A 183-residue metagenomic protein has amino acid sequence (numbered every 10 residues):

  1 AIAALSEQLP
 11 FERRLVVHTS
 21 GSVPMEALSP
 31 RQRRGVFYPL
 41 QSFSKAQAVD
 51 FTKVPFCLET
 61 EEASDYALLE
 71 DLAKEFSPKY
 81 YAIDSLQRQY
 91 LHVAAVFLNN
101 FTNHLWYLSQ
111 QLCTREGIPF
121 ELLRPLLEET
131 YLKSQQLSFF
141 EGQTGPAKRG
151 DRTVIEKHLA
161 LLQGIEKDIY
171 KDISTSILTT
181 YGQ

Functional and structural regions predicted by a protein language model:
A1-A48: Rossmann-like NAD(P)(H) cofactor-binding subdomain of soluble oxidoreductases
I2, M25, Y66-L69, L91-A94 (+6 more regions): A general structural signal for well-ordered alpha-helical segments in protein cores
Q8-R13, A63-S64, G117, Q163-G164: Short, glycine- and charge-enriched coil/turn segments that flank and shape catalytic ligand pockets
H18, E59, K148: Active-site-adjacent beta-strand anchor residues
G21, E26, Y38-Q41, V49 (+5 more regions): Flexible, active-site-adjacent loop/turn segments at secondary-structure boundaries
R33, A48-V93, L98-Q135: Internal alpha-helical scaffold of NAD(P)-dependent oxidoreductase catalytic cores
E121-Q183: NAD(P)-dependent Rossmann-like dehydrogenase/reductase catalytic/cofactor-binding core
